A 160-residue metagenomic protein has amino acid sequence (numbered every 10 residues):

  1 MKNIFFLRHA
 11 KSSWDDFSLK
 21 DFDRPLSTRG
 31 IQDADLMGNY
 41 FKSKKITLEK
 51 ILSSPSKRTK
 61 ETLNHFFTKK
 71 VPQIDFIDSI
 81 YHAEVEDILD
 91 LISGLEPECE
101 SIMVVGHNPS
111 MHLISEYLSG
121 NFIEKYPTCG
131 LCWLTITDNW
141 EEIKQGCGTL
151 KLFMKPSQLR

Functional and structural regions predicted by a protein language model:
K2-N3, L7-S79, A83, I123-C129 (+1 more regions): Active-site-proximal alpha-helix that buttresses catalytic centers in soluble enzyme cores
T62-F66, I88, I114-S115: Hydrophobic packing residues within well-ordered alpha-helices of enzyme cores
D75, Y81-A83, E142-K144, G148-R160: Functional cleft and adjacent loop/helix regions within the main domain that mediate ligand binding or catalysis
H82-I92: Short alpha-helix plus adjacent loop in nuclease-associated cores
S93-G106, G146-P156: A polyampholytic, Gly/Pro-enriched intrinsically disordered region
L95-M103, N108-C129: Non-DNA-binding regulatory cores of transcription-related proteins, predominantly C-terminal effector-binding
F122-F153: Domain-level recognition of soluble alpha/beta enzyme cores, biased toward histidine phosphatases/phosphomutases
